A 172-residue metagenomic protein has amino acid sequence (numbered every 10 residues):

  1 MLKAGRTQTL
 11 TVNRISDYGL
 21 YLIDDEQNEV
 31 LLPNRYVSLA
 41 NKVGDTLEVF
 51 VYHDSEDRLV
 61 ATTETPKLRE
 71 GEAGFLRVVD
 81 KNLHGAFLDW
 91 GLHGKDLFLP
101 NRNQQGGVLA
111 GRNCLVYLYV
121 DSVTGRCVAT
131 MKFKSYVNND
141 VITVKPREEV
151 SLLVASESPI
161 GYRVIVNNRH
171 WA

Functional and structural regions predicted by a protein language model:
M1-A172: Single-stranded RNA-binding regions, centering on S1/OB-family and related RNA-binding modules
